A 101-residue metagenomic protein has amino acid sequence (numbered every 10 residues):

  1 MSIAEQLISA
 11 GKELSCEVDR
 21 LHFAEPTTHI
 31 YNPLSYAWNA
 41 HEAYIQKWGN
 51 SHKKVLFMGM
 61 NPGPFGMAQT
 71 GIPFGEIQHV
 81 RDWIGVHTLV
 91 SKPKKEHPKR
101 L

Functional and structural regions predicted by a protein language model:
S2-L101: A polyanion-binding, active-site-adjacent surface
